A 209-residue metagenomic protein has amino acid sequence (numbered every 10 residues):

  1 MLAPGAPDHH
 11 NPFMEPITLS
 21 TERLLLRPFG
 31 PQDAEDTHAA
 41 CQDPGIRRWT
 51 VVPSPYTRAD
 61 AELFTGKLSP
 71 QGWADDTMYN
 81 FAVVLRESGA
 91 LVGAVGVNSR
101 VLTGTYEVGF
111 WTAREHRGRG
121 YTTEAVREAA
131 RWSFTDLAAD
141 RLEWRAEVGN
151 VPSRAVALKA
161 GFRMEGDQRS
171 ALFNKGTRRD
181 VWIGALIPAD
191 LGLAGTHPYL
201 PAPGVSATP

Functional and structural regions predicted by a protein language model:
M1-R47, N80-P209: Acyl-donor (CoA/ACP) binding surface of acyl/acetyltransferases
G30, A39, S54-R58, D76: Generic structural signal for well-ordered secondary structure
C41, T50, G72-W73: Hydrophobic residues in alpha-helical segments
R47-K67: Conserved GNAT-fold acetyl-CoA-binding loop/helix
K67-L68, G176: Generic detector of ordered secondary-structure context
L68-A82: A short helix-loop-beta-strand connector motif used in the catalytic cores of GNAT acetyltransferases and, in some
